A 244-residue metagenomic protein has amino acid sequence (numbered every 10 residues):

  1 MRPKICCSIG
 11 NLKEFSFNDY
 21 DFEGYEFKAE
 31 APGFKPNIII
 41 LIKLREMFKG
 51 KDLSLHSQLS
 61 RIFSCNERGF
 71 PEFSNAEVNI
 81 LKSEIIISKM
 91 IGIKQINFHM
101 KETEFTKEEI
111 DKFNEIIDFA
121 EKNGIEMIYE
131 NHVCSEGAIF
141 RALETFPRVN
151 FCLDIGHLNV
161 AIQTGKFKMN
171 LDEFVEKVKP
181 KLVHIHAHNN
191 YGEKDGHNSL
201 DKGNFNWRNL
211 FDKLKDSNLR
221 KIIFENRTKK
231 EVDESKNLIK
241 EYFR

Functional and structural regions predicted by a protein language model:
M1-A76: N-terminal pre-domain/capping segments
M1-C6, L12-Y20, V78, S83-I87 (+3 more regions): Histidine-acidic metal/acid-base catalytic patches
S8-L12, K28-P32, H56-I62, K101-T103 (+4 more regions): Active-site beta-loop-alpha junctions enriched in small/polar residues
G24, D52, E126, N150 (+1 more regions): Hydrophobic "anchor" residues on beta-strands that sit immediately upstream of conserved functional sites
P32-P36, Y129-G137, H157-L171: Active-site glycine- and acidic-residue-rich loops that bind and position anionic ligands or nucleotide-like cofactors
K43-I62, I116-N123, F146, W207-K213: Alpha-helix-loop-beta-strand connector modules within alpha/beta enzyme cores
I62-P71, E104, V160-I162, E193-H197: A short acidic, helix-capping loop that chelates divalent metal ions and anchors anionic groups
S64-N150: Active-site acidic/histidine proton-transfer and metal-coordination neighborhood in alpha/beta enzyme cores
